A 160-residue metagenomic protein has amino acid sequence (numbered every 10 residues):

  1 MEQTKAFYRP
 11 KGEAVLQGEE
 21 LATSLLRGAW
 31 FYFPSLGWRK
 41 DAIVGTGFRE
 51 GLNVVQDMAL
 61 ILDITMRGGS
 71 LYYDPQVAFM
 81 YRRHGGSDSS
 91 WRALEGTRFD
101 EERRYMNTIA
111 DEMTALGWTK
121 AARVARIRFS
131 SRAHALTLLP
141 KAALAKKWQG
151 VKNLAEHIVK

Functional and structural regions predicted by a protein language model:
E2-E95: Conserved nucleotide-sugar donor-binding catalytic segment
K5-A14, G18-E19, G37, S70 (+1 more regions): C-terminal, non-catalytic tails of nucleotide-sugar-dependent glycosyltransferases
P34, V55, N107-A110, K160: A general secondary-structure boundary signal
I43, G86, N107, I127-S130: General helical structural elements
F48-R49, A115, T119, K141: General structural signal for alpha-helix termini and helix-helix connectors
R67, E112, A142: Phosphate/oxyanion-binding loops and surfaces in catalytic or ligand/nucleic-acid-binding neighborhoods
V77-G85, S90-K120, W148-H157: Catalytic core of nucleotide-sugar-dependent glycosyltransferases
R123-K160: Membrane-proximal basic amphipathic "stem/tether" segments
